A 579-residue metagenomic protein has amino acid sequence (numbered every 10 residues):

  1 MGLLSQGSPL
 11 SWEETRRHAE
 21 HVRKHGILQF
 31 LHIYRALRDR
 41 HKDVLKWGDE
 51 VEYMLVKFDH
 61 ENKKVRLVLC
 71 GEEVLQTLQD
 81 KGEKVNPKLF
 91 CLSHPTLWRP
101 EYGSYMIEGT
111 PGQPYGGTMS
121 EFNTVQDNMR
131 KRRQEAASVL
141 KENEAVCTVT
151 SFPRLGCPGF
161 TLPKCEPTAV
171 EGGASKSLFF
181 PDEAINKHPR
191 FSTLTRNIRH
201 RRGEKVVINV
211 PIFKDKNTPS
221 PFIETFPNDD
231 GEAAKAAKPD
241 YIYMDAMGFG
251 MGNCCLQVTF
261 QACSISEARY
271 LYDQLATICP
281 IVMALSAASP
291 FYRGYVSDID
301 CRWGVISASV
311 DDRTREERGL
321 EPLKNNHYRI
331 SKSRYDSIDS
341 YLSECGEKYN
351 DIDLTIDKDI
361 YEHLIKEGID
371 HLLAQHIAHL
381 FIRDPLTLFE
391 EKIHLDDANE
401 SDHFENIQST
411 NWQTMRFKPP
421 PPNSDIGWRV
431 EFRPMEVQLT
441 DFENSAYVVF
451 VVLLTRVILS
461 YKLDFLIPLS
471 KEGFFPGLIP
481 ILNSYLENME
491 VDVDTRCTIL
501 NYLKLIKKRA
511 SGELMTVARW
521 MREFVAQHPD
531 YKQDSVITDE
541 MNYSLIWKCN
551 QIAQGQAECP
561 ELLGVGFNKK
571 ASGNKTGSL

Functional and structural regions predicted by a protein language model:
M1-L579: Phosphate/nucleotide-binding catalytic core
